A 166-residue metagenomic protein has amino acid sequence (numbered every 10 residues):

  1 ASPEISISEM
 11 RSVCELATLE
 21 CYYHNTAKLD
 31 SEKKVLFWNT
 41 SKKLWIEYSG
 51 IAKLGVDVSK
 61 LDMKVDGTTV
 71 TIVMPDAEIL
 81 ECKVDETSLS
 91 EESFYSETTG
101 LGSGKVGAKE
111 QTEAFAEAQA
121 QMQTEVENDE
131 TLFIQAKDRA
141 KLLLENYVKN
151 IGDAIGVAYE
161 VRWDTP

Functional and structural regions predicted by a protein language model:
A1-P166: Domain-level marker for long, solvent-exposed, non-transmembrane regions
